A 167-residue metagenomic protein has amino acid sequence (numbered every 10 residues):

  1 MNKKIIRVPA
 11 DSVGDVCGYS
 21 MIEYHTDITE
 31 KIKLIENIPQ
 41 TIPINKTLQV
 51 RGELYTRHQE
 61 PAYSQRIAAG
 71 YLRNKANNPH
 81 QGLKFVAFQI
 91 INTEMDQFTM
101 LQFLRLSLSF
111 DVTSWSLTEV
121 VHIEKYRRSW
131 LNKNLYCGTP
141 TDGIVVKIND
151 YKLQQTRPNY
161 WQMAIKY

Functional and structural regions predicted by a protein language model:
M1-Y167: RNA/tRNA-interacting regions in translation and RNA-turnover enzymes
